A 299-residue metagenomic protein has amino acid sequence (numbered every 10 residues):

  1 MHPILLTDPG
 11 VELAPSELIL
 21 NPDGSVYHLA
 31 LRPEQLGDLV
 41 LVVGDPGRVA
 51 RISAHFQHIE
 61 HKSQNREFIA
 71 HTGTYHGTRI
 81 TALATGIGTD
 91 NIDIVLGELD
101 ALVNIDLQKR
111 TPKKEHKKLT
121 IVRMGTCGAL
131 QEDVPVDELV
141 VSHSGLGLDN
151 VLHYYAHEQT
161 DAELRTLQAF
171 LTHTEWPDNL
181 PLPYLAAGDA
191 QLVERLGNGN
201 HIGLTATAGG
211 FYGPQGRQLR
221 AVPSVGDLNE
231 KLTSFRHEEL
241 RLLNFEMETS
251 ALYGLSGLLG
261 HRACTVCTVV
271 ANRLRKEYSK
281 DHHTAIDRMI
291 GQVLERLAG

Functional and structural regions predicted by a protein language model:
H2-Y184: Metabolite-binding pocket within alpha/beta catalytic cores that recognizes anionic/polar moieties
I4-L5, A30-P33, G209-Q215, D287-R296: Intrinsically disordered, low-complexity segments enriched in small residues
V42, P46-V49, T85-I92, L96 (+5 more regions): Generic structural signal for well-ordered, non-membrane alpha-helical segments in soluble metabolic enzymes
G128, G145, A206-G213, A251 (+1 more regions): Glycine-rich beta-alpha junction loops
L164-H237: Active-site rim beta-loop-alpha module in soluble metabolic enzymes
N229-E239, F245, T249-L255: A short, acidic, amphipathic alpha-helical segment used as a generic capping/interface helix at domain edges
S250-D281: Zn-dependent metallopeptidase/amidohydrolase metal-coordination segment
N272-G299: His/Asp/Glu-rich mid-to-C-terminal helical/loop segments that flank catalytic regions of hydrolases
